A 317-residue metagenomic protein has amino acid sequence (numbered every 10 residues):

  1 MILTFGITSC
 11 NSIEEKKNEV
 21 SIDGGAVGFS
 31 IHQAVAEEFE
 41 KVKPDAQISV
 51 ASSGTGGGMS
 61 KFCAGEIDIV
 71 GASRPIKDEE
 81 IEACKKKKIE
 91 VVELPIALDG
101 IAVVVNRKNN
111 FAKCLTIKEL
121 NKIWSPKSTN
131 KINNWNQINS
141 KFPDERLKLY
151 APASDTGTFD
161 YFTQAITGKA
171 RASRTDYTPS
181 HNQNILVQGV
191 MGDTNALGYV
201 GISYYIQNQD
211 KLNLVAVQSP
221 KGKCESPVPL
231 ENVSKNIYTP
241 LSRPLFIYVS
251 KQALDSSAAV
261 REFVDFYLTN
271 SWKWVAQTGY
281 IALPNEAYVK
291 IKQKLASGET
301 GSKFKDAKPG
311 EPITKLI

Functional and structural regions predicted by a protein language model:
M1-G6: Bacterial N-terminal signal peptides
C10-I317: Flexible loop/hinge segments at secondary-structure junctions
